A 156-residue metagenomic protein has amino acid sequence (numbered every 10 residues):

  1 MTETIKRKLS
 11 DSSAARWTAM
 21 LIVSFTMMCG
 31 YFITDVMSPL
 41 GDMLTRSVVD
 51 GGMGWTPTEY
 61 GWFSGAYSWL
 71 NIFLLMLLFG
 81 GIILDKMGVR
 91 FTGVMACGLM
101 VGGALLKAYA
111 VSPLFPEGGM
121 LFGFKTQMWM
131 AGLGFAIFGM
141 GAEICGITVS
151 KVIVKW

Functional and structural regions predicted by a protein language model:
T18-D50, W55-P57, C145: Extracytoplasmic
V23-M27, Y31, S68, G123 (+1 more regions): Helical-face signature of the major facilitator-like transporter fold
G54-W69, Q127, A131: Juxtamembrane helix-start elements in MFS-like secondary transporters
T58, D85-K86, F124, V154-K155: Membrane-helix boundary and inter-helical linker elements of multi-pass secondary transporters
G65-I82: Central cavity-lining transmembrane alpha-helices of secondary-active solute carriers, predominantly the Major
R90-G93, A131: Primarily marks hydrophobic transmembrane alpha-helices of the MFS/SLC 12-helix fold
G98-F124: C-terminal ends and interior cores of transmembrane alpha-helices in multi-pass membrane transporters/permeases
M128, G132-W156: Cytoplasmic helix-loop-helix junction between adjacent transmembrane helices in 12-TM secondary transporters
